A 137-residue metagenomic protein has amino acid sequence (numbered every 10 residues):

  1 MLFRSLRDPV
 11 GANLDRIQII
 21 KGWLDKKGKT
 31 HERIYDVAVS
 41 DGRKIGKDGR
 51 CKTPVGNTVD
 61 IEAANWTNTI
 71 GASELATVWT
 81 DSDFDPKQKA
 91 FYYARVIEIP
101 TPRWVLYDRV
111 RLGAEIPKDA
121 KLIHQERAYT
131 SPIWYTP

Functional and structural regions predicted by a protein language model:
M1-P137: C-terminal functional module detector
